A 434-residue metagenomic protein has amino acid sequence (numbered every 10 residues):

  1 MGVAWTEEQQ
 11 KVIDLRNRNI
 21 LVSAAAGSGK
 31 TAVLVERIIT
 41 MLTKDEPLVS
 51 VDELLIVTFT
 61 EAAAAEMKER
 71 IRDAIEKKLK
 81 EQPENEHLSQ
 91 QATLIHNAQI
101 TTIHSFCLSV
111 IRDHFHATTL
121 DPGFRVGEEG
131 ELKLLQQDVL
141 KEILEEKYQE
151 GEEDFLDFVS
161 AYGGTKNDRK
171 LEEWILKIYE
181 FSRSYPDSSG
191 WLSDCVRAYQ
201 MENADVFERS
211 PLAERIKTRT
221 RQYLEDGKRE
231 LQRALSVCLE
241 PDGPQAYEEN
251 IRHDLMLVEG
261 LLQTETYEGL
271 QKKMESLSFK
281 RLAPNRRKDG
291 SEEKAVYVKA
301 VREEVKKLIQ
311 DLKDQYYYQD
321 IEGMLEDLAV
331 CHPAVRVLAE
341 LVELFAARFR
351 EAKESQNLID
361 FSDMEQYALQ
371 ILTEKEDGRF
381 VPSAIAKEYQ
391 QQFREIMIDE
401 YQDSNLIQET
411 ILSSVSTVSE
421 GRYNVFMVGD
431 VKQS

Functional and structural regions predicted by a protein language model:
A4-E8, I13-D14, N19-S23, T31-V33 (+8 more regions): Conserved helicase NTPase motor core
G27: Walker A (P-loop) phosphate-binding loop of P-loop NTPases
V35-I39: A conserved segment at the C-terminal end of the G1
L42-D45, I71, I75-L79, C107 (+8 more regions): Conserved NTP-handling cores and scaffolds of large molecular machines
V51-D157, R215: Conserved P-loop NTPase-based nucleic-acid remodeling module centered on helicase motor cores
E53, E172-I359: Conserved ATP-driven helicase/translocase motor core recognized via long, highly charged RecA-like/P-loop NTPase domain
H96, D154-E180, H253: Amphipathic alpha-helical surface "interface" segments used for docking/oligomerization or membrane association within
